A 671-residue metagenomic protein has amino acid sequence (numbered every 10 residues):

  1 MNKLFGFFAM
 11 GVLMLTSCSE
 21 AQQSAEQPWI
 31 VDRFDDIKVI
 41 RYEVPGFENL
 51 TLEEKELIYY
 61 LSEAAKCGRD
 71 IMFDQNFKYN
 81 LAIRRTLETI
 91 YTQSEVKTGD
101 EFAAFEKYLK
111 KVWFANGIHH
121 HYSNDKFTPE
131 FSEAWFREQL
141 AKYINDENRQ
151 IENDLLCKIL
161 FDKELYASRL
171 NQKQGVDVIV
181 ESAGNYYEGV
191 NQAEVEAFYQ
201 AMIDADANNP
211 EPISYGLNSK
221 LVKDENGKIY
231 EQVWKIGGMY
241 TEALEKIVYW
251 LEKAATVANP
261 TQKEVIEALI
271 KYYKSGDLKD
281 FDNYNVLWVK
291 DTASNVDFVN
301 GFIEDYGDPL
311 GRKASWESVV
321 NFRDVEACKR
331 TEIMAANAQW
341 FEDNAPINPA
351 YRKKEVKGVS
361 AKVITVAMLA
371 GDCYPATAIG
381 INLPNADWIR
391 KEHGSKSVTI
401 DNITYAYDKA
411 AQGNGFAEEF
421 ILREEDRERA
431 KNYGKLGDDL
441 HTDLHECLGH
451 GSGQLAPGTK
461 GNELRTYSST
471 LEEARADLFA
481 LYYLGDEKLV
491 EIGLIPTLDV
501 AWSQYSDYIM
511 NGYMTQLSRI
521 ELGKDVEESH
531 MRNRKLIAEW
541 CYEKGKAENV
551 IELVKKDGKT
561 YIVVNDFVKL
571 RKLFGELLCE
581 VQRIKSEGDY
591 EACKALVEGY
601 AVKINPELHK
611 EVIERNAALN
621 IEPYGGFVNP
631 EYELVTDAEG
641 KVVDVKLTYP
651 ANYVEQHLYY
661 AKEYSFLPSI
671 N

Functional and structural regions predicted by a protein language model:
L15-S17: C-terminal motif of bacterial Sec signal peptides marking the signal peptidase cleavage site
S24-T86: N-terminal-proximal low-complexity accessory segments that begin disordered and transition into the first
E43, L481-I584: Long, well-structured alpha-helical subdomains associated with metal-dependent extracellular/ecto-lumenal hydrolases
T51, N259, S469-D486: An active-site-proximal "capping" alpha-helix that borders the catalytic cofactor pocket
K110, F114-K223, I229-R427, G434: Contiguous, non-catalytic segments that form substrate-binding/exosite surfaces or channel walls
C447-T459, Y483, E487: Catalytic Zn2+-binding segment of zinc metalloproteases
G453-A474: Post-HEXXH active-site segment of zinc metalloproteases
L570-N671: Extended, compositionally biased alpha-helical segments that mediate assembly or anchoring
